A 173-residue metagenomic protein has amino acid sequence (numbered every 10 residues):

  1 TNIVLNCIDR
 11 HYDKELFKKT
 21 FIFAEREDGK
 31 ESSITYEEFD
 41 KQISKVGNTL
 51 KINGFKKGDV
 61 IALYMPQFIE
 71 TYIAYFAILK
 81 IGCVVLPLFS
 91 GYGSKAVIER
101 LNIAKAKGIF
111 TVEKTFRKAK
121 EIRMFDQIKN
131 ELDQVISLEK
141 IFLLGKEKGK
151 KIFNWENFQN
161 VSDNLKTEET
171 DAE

Functional and structural regions predicted by a protein language model:
T1-F23, K41-K45, V60, E70 (+1 more regions): AMP-binding/adenylate-forming domain of the ANL superfamily
I3, S33-I34, T170: A broad, structural micro-motif
C7-I34, G145-I152: AMP-dependent adenylate-forming
I8-Y12, F39, I43-V46, L50 (+5 more regions): Adenylate-forming
K18-T20, L143, G149, Q159-E173: Conserved pre-ATP/AMP-binding loop-to-beta segment of ANL
K19-L50, N160-K166: Glycine-rich adenosyl-nucleotide cofactor-binding module
G29-I34, T49-Y92, A96-I98: Conserved AMP-binding/adenylate-forming
K80-E156: Structural core segment of the AMP-binding/adenylate-forming
